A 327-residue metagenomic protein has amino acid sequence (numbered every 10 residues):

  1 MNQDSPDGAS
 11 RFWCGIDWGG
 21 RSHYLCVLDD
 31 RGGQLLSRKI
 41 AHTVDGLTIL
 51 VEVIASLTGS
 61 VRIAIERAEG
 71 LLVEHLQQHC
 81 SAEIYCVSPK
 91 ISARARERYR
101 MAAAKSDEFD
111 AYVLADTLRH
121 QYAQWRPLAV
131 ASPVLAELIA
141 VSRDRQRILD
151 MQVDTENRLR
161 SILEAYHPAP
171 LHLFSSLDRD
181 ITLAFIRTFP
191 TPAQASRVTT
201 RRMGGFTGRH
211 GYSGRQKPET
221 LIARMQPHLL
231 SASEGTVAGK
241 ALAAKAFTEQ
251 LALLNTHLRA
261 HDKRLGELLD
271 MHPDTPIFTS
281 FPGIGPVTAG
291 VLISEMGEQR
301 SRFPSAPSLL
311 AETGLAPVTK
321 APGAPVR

Functional and structural regions predicted by a protein language model:
M1-R327: A detector of single, family-specific signature residues that are central to catalytic or substrate-handling motifs
